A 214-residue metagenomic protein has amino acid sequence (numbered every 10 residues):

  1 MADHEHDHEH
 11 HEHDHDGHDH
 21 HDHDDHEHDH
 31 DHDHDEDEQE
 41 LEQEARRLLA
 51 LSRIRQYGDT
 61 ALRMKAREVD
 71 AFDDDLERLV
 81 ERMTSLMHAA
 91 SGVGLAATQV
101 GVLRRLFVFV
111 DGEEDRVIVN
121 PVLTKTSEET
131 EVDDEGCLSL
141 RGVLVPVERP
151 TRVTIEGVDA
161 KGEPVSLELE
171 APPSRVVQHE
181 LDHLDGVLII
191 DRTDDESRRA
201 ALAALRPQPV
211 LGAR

Functional and structural regions predicted by a protein language model:
M1-R214: Positively charged
